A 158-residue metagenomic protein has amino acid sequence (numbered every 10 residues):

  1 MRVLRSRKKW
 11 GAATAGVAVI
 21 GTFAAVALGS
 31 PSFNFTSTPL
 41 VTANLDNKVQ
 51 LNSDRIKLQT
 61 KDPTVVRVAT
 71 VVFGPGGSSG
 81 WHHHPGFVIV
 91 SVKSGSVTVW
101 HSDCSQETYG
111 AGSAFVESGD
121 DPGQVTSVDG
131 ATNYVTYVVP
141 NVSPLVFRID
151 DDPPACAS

Functional and structural regions predicted by a protein language model:
R2-V65, T108, G130, D150-S158: A short, N-terminal "cap"/entry segment at the start of jelly-roll beta-barrel domains of the cupin/DSBH fold
T38-T42, T70-G74, H101-D121: Short acidic-glycine-tyrosine-enriched beta hairpin
K61-T64, G76-I89: A short beta-loop-beta micro-motif enriched in histidine and acidic residues
A69-V71, V90, F147: Conserved hydrophobic/aromatic positions in well-ordered beta-strands
S79-H84, H101, V125-S127: Short histidine-centered beta-strand/loop micro-motifs that create catalytic or ligand/metal-coordination sites
H84-D103, S113: Glycine- and acidic-residue-biased ligand/ion/polar-headgroup-sensing regions
G119-V146: Ligand-binding loop in jelly-roll beta-barrel domains
